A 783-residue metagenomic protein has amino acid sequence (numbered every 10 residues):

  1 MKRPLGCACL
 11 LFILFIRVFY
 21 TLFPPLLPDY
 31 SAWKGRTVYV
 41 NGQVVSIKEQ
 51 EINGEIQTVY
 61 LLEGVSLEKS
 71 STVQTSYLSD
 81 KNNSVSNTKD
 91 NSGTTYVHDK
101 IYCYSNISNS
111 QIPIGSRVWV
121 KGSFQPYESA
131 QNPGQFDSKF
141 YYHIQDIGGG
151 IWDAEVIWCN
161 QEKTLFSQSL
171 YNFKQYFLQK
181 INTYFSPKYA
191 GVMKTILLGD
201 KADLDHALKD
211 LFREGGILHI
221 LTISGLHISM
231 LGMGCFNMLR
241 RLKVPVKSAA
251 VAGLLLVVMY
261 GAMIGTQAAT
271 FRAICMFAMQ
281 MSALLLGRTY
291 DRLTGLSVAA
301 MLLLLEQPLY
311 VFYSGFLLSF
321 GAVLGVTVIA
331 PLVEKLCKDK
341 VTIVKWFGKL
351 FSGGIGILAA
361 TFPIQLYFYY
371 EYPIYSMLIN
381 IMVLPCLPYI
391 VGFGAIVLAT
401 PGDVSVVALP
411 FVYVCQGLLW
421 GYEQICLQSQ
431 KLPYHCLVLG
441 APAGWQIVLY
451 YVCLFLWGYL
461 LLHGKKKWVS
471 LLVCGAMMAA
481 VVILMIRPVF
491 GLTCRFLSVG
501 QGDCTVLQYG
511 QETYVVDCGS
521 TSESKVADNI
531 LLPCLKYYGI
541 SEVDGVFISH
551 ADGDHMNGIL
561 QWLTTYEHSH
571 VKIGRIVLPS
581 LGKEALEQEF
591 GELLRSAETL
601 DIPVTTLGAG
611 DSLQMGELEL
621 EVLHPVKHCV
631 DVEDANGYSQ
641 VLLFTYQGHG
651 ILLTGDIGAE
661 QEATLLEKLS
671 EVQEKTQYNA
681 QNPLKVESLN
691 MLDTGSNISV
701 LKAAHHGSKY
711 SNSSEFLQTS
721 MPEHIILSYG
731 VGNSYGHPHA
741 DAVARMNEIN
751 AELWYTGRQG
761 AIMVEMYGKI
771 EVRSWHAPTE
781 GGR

Functional and structural regions predicted by a protein language model:
K2-G6: N-terminal membrane topogenic signal
A8-D29, V482-R487: Transmembrane alpha-helices and immediately adjacent membrane-cytoplasm interface residues in multi-pass integral
R17-H219, N529-P533, E542, K583-N636 (+1 more regions): Membrane-interface helix/helix-cap signal primarily in integral membrane proteins
L78-T88, Y104-R117, K121-S123, F140-Y142 (+4 more regions): Non-globular, low-confidence helical/coil segments that flank catalytic cores
I144-M276, M281, A359, G545 (+3 more regions): Aromatic-rich juxtamembrane segments at the membrane interface
A252-V257, L296-A300, S470-M478: Central hydrophobic cores of alpha-helical transmembrane segments in multi-pass integral membrane proteins
T266-G464, A663-L665, L669, G695-L701 (+2 more regions): Internal transmembrane alpha-helical bundles of multi-pass membrane proteins
